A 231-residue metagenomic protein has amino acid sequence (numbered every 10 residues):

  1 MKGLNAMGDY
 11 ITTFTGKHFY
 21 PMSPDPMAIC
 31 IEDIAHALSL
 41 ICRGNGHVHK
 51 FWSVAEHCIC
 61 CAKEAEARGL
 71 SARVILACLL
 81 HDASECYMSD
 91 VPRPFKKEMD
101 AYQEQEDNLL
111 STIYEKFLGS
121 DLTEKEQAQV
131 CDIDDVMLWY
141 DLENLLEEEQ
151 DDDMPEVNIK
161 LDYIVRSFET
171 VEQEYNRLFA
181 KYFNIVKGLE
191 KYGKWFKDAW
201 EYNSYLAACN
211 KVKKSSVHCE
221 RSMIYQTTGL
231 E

Functional and structural regions predicted by a protein language model:
M1-E231: Metal-dependent phosphohydrolase cores
